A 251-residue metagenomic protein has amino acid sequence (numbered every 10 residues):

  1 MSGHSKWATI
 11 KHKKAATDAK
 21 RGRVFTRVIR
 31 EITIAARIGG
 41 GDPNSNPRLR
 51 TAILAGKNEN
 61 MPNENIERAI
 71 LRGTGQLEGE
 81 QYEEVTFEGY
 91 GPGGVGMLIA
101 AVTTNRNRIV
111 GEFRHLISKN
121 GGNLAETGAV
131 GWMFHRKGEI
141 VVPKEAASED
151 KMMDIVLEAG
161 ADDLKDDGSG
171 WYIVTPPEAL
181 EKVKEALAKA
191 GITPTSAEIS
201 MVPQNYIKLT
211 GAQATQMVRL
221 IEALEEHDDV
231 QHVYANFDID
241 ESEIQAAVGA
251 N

Functional and structural regions predicted by a protein language model:
M1-L116, G121-A125, V130-E139, K208: N-terminal cationic and glycine-rich segments that engage phosphates or anionic surfaces
E139-N251: Positively charged, low-complexity, intrinsically disordered RNA-binding extensions
